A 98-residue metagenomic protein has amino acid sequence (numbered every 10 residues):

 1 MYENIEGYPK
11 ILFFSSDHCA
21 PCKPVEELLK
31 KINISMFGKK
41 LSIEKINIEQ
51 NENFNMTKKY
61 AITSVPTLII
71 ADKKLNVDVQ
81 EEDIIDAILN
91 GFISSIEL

Functional and structural regions predicted by a protein language model:
M1-F37: Local sequence-structure signature of Cys/Sec-based thiol-disulfide redox active-site neighborhoods
F14, F37-N53: Thiol-based oxidoreductase modules, predominantly thioredoxin-like and allied folds used for disulfide exchange
D17-P21, E49, N76: Glycine-/small-residue-rich active-site loops that bind phosphorylated ligands and cofactors
K23-E27, N55, V79, D83: Generic recognition of short, well-ordered alpha-helical segments
I32-K39, G91, S95: Solvent-exposed amphipathic alpha-helical surface segments
I48-V65: Short Fe-S-cluster ligation motifs
S64, I69-L98: Non-catalytic, surface beta->alpha helical segment in thiol-disulfide oxidoreductase systems
